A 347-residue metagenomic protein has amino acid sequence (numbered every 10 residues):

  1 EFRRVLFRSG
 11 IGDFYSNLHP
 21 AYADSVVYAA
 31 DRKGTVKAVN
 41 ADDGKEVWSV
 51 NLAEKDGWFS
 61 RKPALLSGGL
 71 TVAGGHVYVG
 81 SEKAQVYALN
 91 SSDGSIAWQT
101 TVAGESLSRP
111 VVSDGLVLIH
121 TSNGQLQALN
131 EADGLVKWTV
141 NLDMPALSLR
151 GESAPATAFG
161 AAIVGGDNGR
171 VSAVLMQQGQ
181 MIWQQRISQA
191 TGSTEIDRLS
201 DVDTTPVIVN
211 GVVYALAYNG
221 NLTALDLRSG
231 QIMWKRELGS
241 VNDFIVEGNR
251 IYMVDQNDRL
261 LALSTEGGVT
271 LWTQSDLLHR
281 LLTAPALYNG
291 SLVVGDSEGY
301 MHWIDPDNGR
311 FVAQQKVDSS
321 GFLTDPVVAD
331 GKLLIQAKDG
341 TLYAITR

Functional and structural regions predicted by a protein language model:
R4-A21, S49-T71, W98-S113, V136-F159 (+4 more regions): Extracytoplasmic beta-rich repeat domains
D31, S81, T121-S122, G166-D167 (+4 more regions): Structural signature of WD-repeat beta-propellers
D31-V47, N51: Beta-propeller domains
G34, A84, G124-Q125, G169 (+4 more regions): Short coil/turn segments within WD40 beta-propeller repeats
K37, Y87, Q127, S172 (+4 more regions): WD40 beta-propeller blade core
N40-D43, N90-D93, N130-G134, M176-G179 (+4 more regions): Short loop/turn segments that connect beta-strands within beta-propeller blades
R250-T265, V269-W303: Loop/turn-rich, solvent-exposed surfaces of beta-rich toroidal or solenoidal domains
